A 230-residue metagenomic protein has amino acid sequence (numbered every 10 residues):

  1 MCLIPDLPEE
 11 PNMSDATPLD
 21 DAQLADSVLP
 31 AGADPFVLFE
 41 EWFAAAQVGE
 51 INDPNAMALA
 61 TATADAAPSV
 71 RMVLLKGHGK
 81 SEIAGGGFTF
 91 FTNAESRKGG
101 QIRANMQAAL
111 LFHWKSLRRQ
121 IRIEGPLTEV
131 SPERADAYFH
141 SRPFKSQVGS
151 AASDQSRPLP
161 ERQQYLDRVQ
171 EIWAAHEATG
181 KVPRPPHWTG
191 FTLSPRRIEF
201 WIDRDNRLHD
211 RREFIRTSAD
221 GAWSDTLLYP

Functional and structural regions predicted by a protein language model:
C2-P230: Binding-site signature for planar aromatic cofactors or substrates
